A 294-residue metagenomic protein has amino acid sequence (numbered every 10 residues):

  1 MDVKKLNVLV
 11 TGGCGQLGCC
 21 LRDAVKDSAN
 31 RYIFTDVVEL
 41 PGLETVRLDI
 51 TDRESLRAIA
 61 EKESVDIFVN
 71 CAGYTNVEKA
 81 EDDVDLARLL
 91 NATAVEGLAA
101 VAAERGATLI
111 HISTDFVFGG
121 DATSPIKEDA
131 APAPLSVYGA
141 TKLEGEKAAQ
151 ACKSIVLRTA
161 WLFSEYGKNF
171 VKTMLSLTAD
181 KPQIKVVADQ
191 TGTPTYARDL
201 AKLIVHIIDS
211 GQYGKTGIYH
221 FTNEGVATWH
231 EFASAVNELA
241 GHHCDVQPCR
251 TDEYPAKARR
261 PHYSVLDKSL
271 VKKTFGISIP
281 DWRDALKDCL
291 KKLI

Functional and structural regions predicted by a protein language model:
L6-D27: N-terminal Rossmann NAD(P)H-binding glycine-rich loop of SDR-like oxidoreductase domains
I50-L90: NAD(P)H-binding glycine-rich loop region in Rossmannoid oxidoreductase-like domains and their noncatalytic homologs
D82-I110: NAD(P)-cofactor binding segment of oxidoreductase domains
L89, A94-G97, V117-L157, W161-S164: Catalytic helix-loop patch of NAD(P)-dependent Rossmann-fold dehydrogenases
K147-G192, R198-D199, V205-H206: NAD(P)-dependent short-chain dehydrogenase/reductase
V186-T191, Y219-V226, T274: Glycine-rich Rossmann NAD(P)(H)-binding loop
S210-P255: Mid/C-terminal beta-alpha module of Rossmann-like enzyme folds, strongest in SDR-family dehydrogenases/epimerases
T228-S234, R250-C289, L293-I294: Conserved C-terminal active-site "lid" loop/helix of NAD(P)H-dependent oxidoreductases that clamps the redox cofactor
